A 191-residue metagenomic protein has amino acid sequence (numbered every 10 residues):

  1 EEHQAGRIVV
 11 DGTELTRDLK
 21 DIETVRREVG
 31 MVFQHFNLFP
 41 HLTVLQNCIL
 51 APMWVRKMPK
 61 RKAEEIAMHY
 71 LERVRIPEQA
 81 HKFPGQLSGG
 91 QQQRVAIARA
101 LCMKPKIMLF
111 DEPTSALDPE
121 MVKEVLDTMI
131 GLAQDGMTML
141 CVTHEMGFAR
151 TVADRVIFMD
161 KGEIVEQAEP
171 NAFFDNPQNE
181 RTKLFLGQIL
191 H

Functional and structural regions predicted by a protein language model:
E1-P170: ABC family nucleotide-binding domain
K161, Q167, N171-H191: C-terminal boundary and immediately downstream tail of ABC-type ATPase nucleotide-binding domains
